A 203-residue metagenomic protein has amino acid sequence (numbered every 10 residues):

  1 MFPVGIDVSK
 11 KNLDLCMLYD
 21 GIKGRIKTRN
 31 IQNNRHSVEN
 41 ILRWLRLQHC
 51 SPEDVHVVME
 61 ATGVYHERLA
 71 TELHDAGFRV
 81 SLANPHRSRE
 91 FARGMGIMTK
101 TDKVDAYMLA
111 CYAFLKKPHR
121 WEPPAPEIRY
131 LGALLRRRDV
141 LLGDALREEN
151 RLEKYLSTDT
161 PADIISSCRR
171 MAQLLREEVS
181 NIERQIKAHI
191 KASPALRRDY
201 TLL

Functional and structural regions predicted by a protein language model:
M1-L203: A detector of single, family-specific signature residues that are central to catalytic or substrate-handling motifs
